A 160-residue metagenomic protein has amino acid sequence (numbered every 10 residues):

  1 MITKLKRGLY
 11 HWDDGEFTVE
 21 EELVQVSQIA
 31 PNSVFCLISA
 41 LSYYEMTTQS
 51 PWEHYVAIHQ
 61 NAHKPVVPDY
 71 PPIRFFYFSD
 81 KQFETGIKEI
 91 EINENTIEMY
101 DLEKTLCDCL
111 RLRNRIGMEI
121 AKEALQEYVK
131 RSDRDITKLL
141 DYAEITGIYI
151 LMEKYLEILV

Functional and structural regions predicted by a protein language model:
K4-L5, H11-V160: Nucleic-acid-binding surface
